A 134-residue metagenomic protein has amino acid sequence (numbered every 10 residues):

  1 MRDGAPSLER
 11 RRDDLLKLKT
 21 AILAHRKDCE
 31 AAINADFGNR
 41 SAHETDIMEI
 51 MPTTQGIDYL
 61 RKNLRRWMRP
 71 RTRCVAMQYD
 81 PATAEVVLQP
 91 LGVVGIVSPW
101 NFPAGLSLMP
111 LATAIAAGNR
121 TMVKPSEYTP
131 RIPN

Functional and structural regions predicted by a protein language model:
M1-E85: N-terminal Rossmann-like NAD(P)+-binding subdomain of aldehyde/semialdehyde dehydrogenases
C74-N134: Rossmann-like NAD(P) dinucleotide-binding subdomain of oxidoreductase/dehydrogenase enzymes
